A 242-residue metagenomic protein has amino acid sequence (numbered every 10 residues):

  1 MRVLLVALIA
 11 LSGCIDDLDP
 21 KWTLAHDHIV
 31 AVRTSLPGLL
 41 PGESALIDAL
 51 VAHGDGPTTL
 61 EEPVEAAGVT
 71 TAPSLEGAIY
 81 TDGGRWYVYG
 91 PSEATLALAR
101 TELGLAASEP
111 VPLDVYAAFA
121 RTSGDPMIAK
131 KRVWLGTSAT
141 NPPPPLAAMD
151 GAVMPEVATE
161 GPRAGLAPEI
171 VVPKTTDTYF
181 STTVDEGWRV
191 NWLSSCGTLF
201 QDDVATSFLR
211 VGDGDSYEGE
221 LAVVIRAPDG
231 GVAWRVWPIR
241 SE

Functional and structural regions predicted by a protein language model:
M1-G13: Sec-dependent bacterial lipoprotein signal peptides
C14-L18: Bacterial signal peptide processing site
R33-T59, A158-T182: Contiguous beta-strand segments within globular domains
G68-E93, L98, V190, S194-V211: Surface-exposed, flexible coil segments in extracellular/virion-facing regions
E109-Y116, Y217-L221: Exposed beta-strand face motif in extracellular beta-rich ectodomains
A117-F119, V223-A227: Conserved structural position at the C-terminal beta-strand of extracellular beta-sandwich adhesion modules
M127-G136, G231-E242: Edge beta-strands of extracellular beta-sandwich domains
